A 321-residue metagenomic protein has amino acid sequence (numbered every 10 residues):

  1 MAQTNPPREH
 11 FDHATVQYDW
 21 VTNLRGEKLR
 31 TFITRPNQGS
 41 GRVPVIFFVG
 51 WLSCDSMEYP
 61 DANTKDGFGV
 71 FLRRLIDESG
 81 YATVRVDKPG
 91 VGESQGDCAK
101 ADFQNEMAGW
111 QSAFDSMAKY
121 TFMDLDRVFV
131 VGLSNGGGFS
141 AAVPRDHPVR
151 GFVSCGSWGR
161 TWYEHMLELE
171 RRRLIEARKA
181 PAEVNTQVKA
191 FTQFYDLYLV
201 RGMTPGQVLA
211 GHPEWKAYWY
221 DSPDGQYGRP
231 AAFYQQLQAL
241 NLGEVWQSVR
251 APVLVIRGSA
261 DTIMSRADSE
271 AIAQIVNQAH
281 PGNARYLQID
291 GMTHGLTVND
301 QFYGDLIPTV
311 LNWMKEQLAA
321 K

Functional and structural regions predicted by a protein language model:
T4-G41: N-terminal cap/lid segment of alpha/beta-hydrolase-fold proteins
Q38-L75: Short, surface-exposed "cap/lid" segments of acyl-processing enzymes
F68-E93: Conserved alpha/beta-hydrolase
A99-T121: Alpha/beta-hydrolase active-site loop
C155-S248: Accessory cap/linker subdomain of secreted extracellular hydrolases
V249, V255-R257, D261: Short beta-strand/loop motif that positions the catalytic acidic residue of the alpha/beta-hydrolase fold
A251, S265-I275: Short alpha-helix in the alpha/beta-hydrolase fold that links the catalytic acid
R285, D290-L296, D300-K321: Catalytic active-site module of serine/aspartate enzymes centered on a nucleophile-bearing elbow/loop
